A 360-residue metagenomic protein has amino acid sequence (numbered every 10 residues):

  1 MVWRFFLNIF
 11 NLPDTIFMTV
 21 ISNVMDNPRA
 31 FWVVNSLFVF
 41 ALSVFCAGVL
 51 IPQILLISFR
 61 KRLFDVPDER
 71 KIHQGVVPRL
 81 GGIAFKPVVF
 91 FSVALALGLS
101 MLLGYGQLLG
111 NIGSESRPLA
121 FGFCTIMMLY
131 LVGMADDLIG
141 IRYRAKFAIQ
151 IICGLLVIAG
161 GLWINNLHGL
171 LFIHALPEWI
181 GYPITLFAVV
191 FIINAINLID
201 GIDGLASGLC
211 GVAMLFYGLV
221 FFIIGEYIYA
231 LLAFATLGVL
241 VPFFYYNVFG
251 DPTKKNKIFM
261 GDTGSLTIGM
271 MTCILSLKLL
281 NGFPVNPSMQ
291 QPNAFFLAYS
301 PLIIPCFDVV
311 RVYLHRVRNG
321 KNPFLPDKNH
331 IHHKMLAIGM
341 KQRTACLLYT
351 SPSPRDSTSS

Functional and structural regions predicted by a protein language model:
W3-R62, V88-L102, Q107-L108, I112-S116 (+4 more regions): Alpha-helical transmembrane segments
P67-H73, L108-G113: Perimembrane loop-to-helix junctions flanking transmembrane segments
D68-L80, K257-I258: Juxtamembrane helix-capping/reentrant segments at transmembrane boundaries
V77, N111-S116, F172-G181: Short aromatic-rich membrane-water interface segments that cap or initiate transmembrane helices in multi-pass membrane
L95-L108, A135-G140, A159-L171: Transmembrane alpha-helix boundary signature
P118-Q150: Hydrophobic alpha-helical hairpins/lids featuring a short glycine-rich hinge
C124-L131, I149-I164, I184-N194, C210-F216: Membrane-embedded alpha-helical core segments of multi-pass
